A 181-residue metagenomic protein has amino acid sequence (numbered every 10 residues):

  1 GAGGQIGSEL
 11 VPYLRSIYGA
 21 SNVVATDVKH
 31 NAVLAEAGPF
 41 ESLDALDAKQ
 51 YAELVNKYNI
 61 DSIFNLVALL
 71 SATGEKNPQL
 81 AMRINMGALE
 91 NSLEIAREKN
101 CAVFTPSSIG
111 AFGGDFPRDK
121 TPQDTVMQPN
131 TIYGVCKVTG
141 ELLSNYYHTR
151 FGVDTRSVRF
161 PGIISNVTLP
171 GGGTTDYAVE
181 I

Functional and structural regions predicted by a protein language model:
G1-I17: N-terminal Rossmann NAD(P)H-binding glycine-rich loop of SDR-like oxidoreductase domains
T26, I63-L69, V103-I109, V158-F160: SDR active-site strand-loop-helix element
A35-D47: Rossmann-fold cofactor-recognition segment
A45-I84: NAD(P)H-binding glycine-rich loop region in Rossmannoid oxidoreductase-like domains and their noncatalytic homologs
N65, E90-I132: Conserved Rossmann-fold NAD(P)-dependent oxidoreductase catalytic core, especially the SDR/UDP-sugar
M82, T125, N130-E141, G171-V179: Short-chain dehydrogenase/reductase
M86-S92, C136-S144: Conserved catalytic Lys-bearing alpha helix of Rossmann-like short-chain dehydrogenase/reductases
N145-I181: NAD(P)-dependent short-chain dehydrogenase/reductase
